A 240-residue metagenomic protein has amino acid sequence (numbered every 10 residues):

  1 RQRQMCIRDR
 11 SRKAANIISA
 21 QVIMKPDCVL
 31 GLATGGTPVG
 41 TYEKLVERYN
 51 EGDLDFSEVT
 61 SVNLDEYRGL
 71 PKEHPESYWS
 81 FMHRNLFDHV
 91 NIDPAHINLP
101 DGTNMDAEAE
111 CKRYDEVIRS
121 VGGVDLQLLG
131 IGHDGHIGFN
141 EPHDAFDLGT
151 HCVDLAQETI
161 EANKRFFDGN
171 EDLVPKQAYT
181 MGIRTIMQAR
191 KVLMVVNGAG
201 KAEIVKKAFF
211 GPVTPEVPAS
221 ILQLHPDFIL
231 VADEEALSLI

Functional and structural regions predicted by a protein language model:
R1, L54-Q127: Ligand-binding beta-strand-loop-alpha-helix segment within the catalytic cores of soluble metabolic enzymes
Q2-I7: Short, small-residue-biased leader/transition segments that mark boundaries at the very start of proteins
M24-N50: Glycine-rich N-terminal segment of FAD-binding domains in flavoprotein oxidoreductases, spanning the beta-loop-helix
G31-G35, N63, P100-D101, L128-I131 (+2 more regions): Short beta-strand segments
E43-D55, Y78-S80, P142-H151, G211-V213: A glycine- and small-aliphatic-rich helix-loop capping segment at beta-alpha/alpha-beta transitions that lines
G122-D147: Glycine-rich phosphate-binding loop
G138-I183: Class I SAM-dependent methyltransferase SAM-binding "motif I" and its flanking Rossmann-like core
M181-R184, Q188-I240: ATP/nucleoside-binding phosphotransfer catalytic cores, i.e., glycine-rich phosphate-binding loops
